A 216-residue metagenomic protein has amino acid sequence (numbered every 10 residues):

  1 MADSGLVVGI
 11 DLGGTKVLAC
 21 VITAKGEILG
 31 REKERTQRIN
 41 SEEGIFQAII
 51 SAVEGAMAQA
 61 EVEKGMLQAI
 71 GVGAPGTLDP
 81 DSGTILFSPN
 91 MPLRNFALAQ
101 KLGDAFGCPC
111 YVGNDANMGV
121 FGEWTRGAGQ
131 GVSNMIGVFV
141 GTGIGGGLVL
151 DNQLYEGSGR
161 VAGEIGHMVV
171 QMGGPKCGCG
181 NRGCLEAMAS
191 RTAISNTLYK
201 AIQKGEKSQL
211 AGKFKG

Functional and structural regions predicted by a protein language model:
A2-Q47, S51, T84-F87, R160: Short glycine-rich, Thr/Ser-proximal phosphate-binding strand/loop in the N-terminal lobe of ATP-dependent enzymes
S4, C20-I22, G30-E32, S41-E43 (+3 more regions): Glycine/GP-enriched mid-protein hinge/lid loop-to-helix segment characteristic of carbohydrate kinases
V17, G73-A74, G143-I144: Short loop/turn microsegments at loop-to-beta-strand junctions
R35-R38, P92, N117, M172: Residue-level detector of flexible, active-site-proximal loop/helix-junction positions within diverse enzyme catalytic
E42-E54, A58, G65-I70, G76-N134: Glycine-rich phosphate-binding loop and adjoining helix at the ATP-binding site of ATP-dependent phosphoryl-transfer
A58-K64, E206-Q209: Surface-exposed helix-capping loop/turn segments at secondary-structure junctions
